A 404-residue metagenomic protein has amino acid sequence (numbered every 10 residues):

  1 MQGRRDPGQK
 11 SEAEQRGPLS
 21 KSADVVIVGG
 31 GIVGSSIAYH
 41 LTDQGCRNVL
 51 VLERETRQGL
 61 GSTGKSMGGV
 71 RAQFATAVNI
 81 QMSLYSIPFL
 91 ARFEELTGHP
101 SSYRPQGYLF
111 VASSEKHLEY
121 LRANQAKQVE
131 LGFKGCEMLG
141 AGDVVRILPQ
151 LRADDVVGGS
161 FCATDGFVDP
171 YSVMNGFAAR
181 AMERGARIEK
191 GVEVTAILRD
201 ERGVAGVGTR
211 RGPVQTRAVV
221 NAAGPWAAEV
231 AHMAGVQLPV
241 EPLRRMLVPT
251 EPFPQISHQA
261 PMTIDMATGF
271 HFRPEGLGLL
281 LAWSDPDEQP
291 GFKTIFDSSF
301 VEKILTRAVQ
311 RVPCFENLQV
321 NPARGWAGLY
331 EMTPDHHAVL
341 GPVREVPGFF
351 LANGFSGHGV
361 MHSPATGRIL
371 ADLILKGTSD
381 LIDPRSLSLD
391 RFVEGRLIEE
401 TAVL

Functional and structural regions predicted by a protein language model:
M1-V25, D43-R47: Extreme N-terminal leader/targeting segments of oxidoreductases
T42-T63: Glycine-rich FAD pyrophosphate-binding loop
M67-I147, G269-H271, Q289-P290, A308-V309: Dinucleotide-binding Rossmann-like beta1-alpha1 core, especially the glycine-rich loop that anchors the ADP
Q81-L84, V111-E119, F161-A179, I295-E302: Short beta-strand to alpha-helix junction loop
S160-R217: Helical element adjacent to the flavin cofactor pocket in flavoenzyme catalytic cores
P213-Q259: Central helical "cap/lid" subdomain
Q237, E251-L351: Active-site lid/adjacent beta-loop-alpha segment flanking the redox-cofactor pocket in flavoenzymes
V309-L404: C-terminal catalytic lobe of FAD-dependent flavoproteins
